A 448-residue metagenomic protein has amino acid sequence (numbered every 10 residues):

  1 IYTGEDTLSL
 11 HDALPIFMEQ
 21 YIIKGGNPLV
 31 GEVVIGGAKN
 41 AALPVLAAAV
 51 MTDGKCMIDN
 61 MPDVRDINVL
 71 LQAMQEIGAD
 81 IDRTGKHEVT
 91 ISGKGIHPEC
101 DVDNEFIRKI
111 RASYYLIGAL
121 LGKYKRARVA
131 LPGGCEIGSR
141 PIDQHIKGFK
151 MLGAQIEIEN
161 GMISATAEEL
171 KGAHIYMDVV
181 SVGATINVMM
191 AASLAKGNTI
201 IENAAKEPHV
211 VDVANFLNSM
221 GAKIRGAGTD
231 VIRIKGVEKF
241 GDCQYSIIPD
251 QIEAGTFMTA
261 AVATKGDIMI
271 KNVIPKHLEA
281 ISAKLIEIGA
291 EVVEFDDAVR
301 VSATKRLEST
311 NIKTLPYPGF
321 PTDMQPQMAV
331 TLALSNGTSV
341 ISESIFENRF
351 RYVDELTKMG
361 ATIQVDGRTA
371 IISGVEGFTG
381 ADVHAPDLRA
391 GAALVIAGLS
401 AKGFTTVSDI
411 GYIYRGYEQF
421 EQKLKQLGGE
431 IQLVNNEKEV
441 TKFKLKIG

Functional and structural regions predicted by a protein language model:
I1-I16: Single conserved hydrophobic/aromatic residue that forms the stacking wall/gate of nucleotide- or nucleobase-binding
F17-G448: Short, structured segments at the rim of ligand-binding sites
